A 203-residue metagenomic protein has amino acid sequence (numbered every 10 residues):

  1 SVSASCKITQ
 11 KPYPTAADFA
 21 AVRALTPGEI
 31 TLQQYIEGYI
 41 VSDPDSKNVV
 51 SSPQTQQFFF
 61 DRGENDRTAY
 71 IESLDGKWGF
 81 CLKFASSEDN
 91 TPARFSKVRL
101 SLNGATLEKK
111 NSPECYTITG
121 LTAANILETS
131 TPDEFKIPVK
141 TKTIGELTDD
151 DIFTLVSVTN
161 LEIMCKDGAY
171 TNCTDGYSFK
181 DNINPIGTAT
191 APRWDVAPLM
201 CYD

Functional and structural regions predicted by a protein language model:
S1-D203: OB-fold nucleic-acid-binding modules
